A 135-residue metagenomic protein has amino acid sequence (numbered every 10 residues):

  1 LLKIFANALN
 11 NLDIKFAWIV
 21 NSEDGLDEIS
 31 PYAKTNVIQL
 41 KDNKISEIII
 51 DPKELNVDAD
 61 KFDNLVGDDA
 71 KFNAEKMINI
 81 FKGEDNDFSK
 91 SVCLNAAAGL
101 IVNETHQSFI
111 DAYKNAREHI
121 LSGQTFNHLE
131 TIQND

Functional and structural regions predicted by a protein language model:
L1-D135: Glycine-rich anion-binding loops and their surrounding alpha/beta cores
